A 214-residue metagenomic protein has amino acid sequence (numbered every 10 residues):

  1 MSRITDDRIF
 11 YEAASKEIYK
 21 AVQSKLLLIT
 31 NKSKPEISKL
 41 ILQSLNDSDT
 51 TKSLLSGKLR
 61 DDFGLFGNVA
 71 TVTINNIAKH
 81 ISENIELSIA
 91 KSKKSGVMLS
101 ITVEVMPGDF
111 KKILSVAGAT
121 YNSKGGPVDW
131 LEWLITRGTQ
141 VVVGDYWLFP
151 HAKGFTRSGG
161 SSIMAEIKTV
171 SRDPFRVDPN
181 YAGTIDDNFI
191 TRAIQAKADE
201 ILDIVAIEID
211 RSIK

Functional and structural regions predicted by a protein language model:
M1-K214: Short, Lys/Arg-rich flexible segments
